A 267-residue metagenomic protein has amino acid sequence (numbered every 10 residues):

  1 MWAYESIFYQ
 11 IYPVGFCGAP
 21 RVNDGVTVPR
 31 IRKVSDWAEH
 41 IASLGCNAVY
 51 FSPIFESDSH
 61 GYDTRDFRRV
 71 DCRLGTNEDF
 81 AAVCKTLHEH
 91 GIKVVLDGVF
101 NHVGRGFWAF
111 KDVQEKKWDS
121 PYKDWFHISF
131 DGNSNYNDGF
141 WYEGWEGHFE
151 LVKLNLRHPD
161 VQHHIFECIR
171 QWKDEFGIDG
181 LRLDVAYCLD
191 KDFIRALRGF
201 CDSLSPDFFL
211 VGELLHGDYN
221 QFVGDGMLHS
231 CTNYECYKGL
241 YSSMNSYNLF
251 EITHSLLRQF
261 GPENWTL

Functional and structural regions predicted by a protein language model:
W2-I7, Y12-N47, I54-Q171, E175 (+2 more regions): Substrate-binding/active-site clefts of carbohydrate-active enzymes
I7-Q10, V49-F51, V94-L96, L181 (+2 more regions): Hydrophobic faces of well-ordered beta-strands that scaffold small-molecule active sites in alpha/beta enzyme cores
K33, D79, L189, E263-N264: Secondary-structure capping and boundary motifs in well-ordered enzyme cores
R73-L74, A186-D192: Acidic-and-aromatic substrate-binding clefts and catalytic sites of carbohydrate-active enzymes
V99-F100, D184-C188, L215: Catalytic metal-binding/acid-base residues of hydrolase active sites
F110-W118, R170, I194, R198-L267: Conserved alpha/beta catalytic core and glycan-binding cleft of carbohydrate-active enzymes
D174-R182: Short, surface-exposed connector motifs at secondary-structure boundaries
